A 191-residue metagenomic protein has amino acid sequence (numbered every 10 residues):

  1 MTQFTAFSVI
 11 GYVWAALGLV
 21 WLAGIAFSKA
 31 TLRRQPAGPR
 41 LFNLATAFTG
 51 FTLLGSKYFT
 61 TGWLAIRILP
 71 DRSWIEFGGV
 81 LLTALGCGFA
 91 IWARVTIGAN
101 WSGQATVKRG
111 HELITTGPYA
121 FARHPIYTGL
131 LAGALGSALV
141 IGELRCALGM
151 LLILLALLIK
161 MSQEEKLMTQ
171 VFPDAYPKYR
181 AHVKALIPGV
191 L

Functional and structural regions predicted by a protein language model:
M1-R109, T115, G133-L191: Membrane-anchoring alpha-helices and their flanking helix-loop junctions
H111-A122, I126-Y127: Solvent-exposed interhelical
